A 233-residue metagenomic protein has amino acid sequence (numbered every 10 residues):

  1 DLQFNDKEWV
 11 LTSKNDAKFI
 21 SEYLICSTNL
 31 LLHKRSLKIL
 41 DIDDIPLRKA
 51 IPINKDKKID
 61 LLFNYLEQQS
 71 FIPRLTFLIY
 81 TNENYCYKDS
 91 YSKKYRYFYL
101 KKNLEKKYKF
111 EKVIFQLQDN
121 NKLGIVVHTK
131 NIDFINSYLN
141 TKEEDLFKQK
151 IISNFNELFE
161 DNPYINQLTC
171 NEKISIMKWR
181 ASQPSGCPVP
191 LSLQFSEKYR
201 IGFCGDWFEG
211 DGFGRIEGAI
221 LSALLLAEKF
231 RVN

Functional and structural regions predicted by a protein language model:
D1-W9: A conserved short coil-to-beta-strand element within the FAD-binding core of flavoproteins
L2, L24, V113, E172-I174: Generic beta-strand hydrophobic packing signal
D6, I20-E22, K198: Active-site acidic short loop of glycosyltransferases
T12-D16: Glycine-centered tight beta-turn/hairpin loop motif at sheet-sheet or coil-to-beta transitions
A17-Y95: Central helical "cap/lid" subdomain
L61-E67, K112-F115, L139-N140: Short secondary-structure capping micro-motifs at structural edges
F71-I72, T76-S137, N154-F159: Active-site substrate-recognition segment that forms the wall of the catalytic cavity or substrate channel
N120-N233: Conserved flavin/dinucleotide-binding core of flavoenzymes
